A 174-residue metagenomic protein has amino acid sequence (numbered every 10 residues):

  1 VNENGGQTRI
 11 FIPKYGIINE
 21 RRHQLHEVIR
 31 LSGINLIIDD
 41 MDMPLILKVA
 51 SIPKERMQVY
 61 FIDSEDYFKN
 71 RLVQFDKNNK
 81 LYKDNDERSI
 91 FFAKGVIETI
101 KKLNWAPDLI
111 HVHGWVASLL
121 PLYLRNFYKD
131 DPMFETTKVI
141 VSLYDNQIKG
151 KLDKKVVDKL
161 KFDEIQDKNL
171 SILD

Functional and structural regions predicted by a protein language model:
N2-D174: Catalytic cores of nucleotide-sugar-dependent glycosyltransferases that transfer UDP/GDP/TDP-activated
